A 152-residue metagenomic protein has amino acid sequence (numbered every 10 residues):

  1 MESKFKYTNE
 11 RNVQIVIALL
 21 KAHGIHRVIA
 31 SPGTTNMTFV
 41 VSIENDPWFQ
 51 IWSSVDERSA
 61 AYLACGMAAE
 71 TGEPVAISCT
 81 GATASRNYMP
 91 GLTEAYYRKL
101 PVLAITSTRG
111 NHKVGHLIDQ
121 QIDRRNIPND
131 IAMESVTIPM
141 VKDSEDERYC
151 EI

Functional and structural regions predicted by a protein language model:
E2-I152: N-terminal alpha/beta PP-like core and its mobile active-site loop of ThDP/TPP-dependent enzymes
